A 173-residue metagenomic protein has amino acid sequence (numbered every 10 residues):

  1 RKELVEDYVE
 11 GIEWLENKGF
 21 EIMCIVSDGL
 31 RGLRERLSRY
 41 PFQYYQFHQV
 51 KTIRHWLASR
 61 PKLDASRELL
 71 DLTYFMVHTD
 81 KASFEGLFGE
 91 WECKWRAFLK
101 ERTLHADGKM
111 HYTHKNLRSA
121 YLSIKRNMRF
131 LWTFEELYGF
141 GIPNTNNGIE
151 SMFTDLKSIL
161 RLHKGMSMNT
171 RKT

Functional and structural regions predicted by a protein language model:
R1, L63, Y121-K125: Short secondary-structure boundary segments
R1-F20, C24: Active-site beta-loop-alpha junctions of metal-dependent nucleic acid enzymes, especially the RNase H-like/DDE
I12-E13, S59-D64, L70, M166 (+1 more regions): General N-terminal targeting signals
F20-M23, S27-R31, L37, L70-T173: Acidic/histidine-rich catalytic cores and adjacent linkers of DNA breakage/strand-transfer/modification proteins
C24-L70: Conserved beta-strand -> loop -> alpha-helix junction used to position metal-binding or nucleic-acid-contacting
